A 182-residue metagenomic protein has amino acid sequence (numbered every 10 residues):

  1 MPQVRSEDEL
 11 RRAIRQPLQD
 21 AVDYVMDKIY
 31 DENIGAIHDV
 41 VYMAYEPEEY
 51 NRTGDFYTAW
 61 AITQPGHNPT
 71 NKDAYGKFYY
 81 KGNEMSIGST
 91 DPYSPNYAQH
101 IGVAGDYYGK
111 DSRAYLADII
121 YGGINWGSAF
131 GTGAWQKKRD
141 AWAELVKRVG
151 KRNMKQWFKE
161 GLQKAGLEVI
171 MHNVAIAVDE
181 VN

Functional and structural regions predicted by a protein language model:
M1-G76, Y80, S86, Y107 (+1 more regions): Short, Lys/Arg-rich flexible segments
M85-R113: Short, surface-exposed beta-strand/loop "edge" segments at domain boundaries and coil↔beta transitions
